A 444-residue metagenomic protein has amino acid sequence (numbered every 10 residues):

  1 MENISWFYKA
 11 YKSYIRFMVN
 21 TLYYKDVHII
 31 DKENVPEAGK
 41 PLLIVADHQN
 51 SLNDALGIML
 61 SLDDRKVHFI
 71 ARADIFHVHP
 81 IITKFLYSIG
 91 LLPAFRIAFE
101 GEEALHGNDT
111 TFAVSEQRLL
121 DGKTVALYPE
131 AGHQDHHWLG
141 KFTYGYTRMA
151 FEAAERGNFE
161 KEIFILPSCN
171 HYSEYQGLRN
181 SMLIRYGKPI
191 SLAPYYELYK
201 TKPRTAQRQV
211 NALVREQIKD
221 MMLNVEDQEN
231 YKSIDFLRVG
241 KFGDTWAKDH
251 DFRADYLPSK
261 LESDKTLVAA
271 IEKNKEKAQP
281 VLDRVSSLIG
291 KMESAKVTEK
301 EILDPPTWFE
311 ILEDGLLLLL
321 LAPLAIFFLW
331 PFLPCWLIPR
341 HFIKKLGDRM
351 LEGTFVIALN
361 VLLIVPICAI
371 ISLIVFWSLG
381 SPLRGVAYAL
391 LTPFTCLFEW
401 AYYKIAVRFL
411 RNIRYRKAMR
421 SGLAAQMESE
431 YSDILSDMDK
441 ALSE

Functional and structural regions predicted by a protein language model:
I4-T205, W308, L324-E444: Soluble catalytic domains of membrane acyltransferases
A10, R208-A212, H250, L312 (+1 more regions): Short, isolated positions within intrinsically disordered regulatory regions of eukaryotic proteins
G145, Q209, L318: Short, well-structured alpha-helical interface segments that form or flank functional binding sites
T205, A212-E301: Long, charge-rich alpha-helical interaction segments
A269-K344: Membrane-proximal, non-transmembrane alpha-helical segments
